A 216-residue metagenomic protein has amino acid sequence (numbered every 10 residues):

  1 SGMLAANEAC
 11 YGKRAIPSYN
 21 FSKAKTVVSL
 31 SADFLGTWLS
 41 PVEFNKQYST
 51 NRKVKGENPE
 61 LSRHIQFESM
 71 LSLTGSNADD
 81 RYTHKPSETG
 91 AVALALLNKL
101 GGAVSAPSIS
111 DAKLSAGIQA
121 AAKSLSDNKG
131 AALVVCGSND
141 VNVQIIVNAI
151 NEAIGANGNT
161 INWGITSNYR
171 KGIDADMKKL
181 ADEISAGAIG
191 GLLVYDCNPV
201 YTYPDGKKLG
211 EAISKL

Functional and structural regions predicted by a protein language model:
S1-L216: Cofactor-pocket helix-loop regions in the catalytic cores of large enzyme subunits
